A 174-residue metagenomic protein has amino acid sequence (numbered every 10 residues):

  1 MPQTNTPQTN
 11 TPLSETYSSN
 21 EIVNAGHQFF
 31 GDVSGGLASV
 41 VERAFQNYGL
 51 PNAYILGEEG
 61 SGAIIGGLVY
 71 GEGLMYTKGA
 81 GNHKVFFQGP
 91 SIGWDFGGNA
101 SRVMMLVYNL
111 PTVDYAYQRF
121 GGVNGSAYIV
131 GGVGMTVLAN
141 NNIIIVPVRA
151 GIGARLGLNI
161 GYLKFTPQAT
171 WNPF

Functional and structural regions predicted by a protein language model:
Q3-F174: Small-residue-enriched, tightly packed secondary-structure blocks
